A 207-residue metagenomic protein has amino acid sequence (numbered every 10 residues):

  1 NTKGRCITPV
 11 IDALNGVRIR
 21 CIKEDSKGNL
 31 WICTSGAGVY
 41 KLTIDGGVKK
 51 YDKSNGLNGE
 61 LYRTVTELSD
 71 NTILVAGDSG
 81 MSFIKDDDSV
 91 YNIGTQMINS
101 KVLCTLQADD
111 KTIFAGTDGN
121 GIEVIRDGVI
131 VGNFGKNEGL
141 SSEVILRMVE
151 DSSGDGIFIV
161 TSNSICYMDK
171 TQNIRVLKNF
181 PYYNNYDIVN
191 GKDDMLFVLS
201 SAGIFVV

Functional and structural regions predicted by a protein language model:
N1-V207: Carboxylate-rich, polar loop motifs that coordinate divalent cations or form catalytic acidic clusters
